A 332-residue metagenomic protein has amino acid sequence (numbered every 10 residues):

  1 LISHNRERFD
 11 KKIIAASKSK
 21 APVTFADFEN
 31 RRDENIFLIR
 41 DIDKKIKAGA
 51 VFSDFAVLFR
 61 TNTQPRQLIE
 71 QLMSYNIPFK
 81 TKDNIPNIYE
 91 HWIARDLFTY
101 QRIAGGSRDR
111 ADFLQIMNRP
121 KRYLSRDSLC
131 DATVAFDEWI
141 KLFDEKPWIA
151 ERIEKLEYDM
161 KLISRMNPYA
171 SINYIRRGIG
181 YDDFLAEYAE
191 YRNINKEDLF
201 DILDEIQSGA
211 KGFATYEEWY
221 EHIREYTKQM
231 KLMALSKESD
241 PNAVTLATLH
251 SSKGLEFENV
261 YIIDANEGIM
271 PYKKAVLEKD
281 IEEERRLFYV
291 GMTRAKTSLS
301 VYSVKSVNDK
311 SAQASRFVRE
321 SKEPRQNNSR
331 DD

Functional and structural regions predicted by a protein language model:
L1-P78, A104-G106: Helicase P-loop NTPase motor core
S19-A21, Q64-R66, I93-R95, D240-A243: A short, glycine/Asx- and small/polar-enriched loop/turn that sits immediately N-terminal to a beta-strand
N30, R60, I85, L249-S252 (+1 more regions): Structured loop/turn residues at secondary-structure junctions
E34-F37, D41, D96, E205 (+1 more regions): Well-ordered alpha-helical segments embedded in enzymatic catalytic cores
I69-Q71, F98-P324: Conserved helicase C-terminal RecA-like lobe
I77-P86, V301: RNase H-like polynucleotidyl transferase catalytic core
K82-G105: Short alpha-helix plus adjacent loop in nuclease-associated cores
E323-D332: C-terminal, charged and often intrinsically disordered regions of DNA end-processing helicases and nucleases
